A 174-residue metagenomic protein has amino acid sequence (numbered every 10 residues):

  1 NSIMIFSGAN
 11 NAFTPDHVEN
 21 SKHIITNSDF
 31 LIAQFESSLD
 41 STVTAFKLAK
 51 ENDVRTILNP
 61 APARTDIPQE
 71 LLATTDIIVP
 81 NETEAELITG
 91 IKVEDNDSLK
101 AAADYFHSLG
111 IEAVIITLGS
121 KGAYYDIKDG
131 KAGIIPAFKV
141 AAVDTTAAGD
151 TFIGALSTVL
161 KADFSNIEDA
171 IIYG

Functional and structural regions predicted by a protein language model:
N1-I32, K47: Conserved N-terminal subdomain of the carbohydrate kinase-like
N1-S2, T56, V114: Hydrophobic/aromatic residues located in beta-strands of well-ordered beta-sheets within soluble catalytic
S2, N11, I91, G133 (+1 more regions): Flexible, active-site-adjacent loop/turn segments at secondary-structure boundaries
M4-S7, Q34, N59, T117: Short beta-strand segments
S7-N11, A61-A63, T83-A85, F138-A141: Short, acidic/turn-prone active-site loops that include or flank metal/cofactor- and phosphate-binding residues
H17-V18, F30-A101, K121-A123: Conserved beta-alpha-beta core of the PfkB/ribokinase-like small-molecule kinase fold
T65, E70, N96-G174: Conserved phosphate-binding/catalytic region of the ribokinase-like
